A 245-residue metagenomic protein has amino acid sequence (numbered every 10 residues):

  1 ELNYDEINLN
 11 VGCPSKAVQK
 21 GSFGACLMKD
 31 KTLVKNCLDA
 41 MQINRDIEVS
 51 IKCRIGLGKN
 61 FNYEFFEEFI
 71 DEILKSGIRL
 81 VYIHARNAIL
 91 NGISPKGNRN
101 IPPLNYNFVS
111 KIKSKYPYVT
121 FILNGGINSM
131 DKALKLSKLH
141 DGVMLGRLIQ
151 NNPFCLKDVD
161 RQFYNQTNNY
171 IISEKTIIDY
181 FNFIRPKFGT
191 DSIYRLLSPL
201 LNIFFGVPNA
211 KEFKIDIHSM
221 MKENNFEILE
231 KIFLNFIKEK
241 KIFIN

Functional and structural regions predicted by a protein language model:
E1-V49, I55-N62, N209: Active-site beta->alpha loop and helix N-cap motifs at the rims of alpha/beta catalytic domains
N3, Q19-K20, K96, V119 (+1 more regions): Short, functionally important structural connectors and interaction interfaces within domains
E6-S15, K75-A88, L145-I149: Non-cysteine beta-strand/loop elements that form the S-adenosyl-L-methionine
I7-N10, C26-K31, Y82-H84, I101-P102 (+1 more regions): Catalytic beta/alpha-barrel core
K16-A17, L90-N91, D131, N152: Generic structural signal for helix capping and beta-alpha/helix-loop junctions
K16-L33, Y63-E64, G92-N105, N165-T167: Glycine-rich tight-turn/loop motif centered on a GG-T
N36-D39, N44-D46, L57-D71, K75-L80 (+3 more regions): Alpha/beta catalytic cores of nucleotide-metabolism and tRNA/nucleoside-modifying enzymes
I51-N62, R86-N98: Active-site-proximal beta-alpha loop/turn segments in soluble metabolic enzymes
